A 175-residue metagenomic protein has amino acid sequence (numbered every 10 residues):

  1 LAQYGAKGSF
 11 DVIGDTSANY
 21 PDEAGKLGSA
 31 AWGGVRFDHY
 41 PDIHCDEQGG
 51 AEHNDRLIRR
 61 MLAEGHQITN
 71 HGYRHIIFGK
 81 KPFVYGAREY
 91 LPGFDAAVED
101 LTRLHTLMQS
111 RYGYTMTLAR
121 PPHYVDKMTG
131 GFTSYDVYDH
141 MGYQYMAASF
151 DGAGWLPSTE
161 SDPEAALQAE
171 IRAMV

Functional and structural regions predicted by a protein language model:
L1-P121: Active-site beta->alpha N-cap acidic-glycine motif
H75-S110, K127-V175: Alpha-helical scaffold elements lining the catalytic groove of polysaccharide deacetylases
Y124: Conserved sequence/active-site signature of Rossmann-fold short-chain dehydrogenase/reductase
